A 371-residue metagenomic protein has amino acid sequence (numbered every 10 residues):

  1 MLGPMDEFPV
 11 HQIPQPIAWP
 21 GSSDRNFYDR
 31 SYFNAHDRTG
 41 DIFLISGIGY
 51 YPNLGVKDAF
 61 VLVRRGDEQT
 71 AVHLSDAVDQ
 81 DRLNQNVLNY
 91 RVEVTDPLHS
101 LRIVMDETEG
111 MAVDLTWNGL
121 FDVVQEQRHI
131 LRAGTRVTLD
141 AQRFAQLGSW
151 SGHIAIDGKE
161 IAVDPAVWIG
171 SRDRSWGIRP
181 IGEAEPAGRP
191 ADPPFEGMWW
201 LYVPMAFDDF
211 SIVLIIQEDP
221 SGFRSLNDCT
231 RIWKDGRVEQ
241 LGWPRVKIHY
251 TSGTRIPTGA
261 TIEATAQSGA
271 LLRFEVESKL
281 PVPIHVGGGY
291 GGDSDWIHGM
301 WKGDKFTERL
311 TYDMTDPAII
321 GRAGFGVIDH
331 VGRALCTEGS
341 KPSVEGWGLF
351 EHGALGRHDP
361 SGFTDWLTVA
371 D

Functional and structural regions predicted by a protein language model:
M1-D371: Structured soluble/peripheral alpha/beta segments that form catalytic or ligand/cofactor-binding pockets
